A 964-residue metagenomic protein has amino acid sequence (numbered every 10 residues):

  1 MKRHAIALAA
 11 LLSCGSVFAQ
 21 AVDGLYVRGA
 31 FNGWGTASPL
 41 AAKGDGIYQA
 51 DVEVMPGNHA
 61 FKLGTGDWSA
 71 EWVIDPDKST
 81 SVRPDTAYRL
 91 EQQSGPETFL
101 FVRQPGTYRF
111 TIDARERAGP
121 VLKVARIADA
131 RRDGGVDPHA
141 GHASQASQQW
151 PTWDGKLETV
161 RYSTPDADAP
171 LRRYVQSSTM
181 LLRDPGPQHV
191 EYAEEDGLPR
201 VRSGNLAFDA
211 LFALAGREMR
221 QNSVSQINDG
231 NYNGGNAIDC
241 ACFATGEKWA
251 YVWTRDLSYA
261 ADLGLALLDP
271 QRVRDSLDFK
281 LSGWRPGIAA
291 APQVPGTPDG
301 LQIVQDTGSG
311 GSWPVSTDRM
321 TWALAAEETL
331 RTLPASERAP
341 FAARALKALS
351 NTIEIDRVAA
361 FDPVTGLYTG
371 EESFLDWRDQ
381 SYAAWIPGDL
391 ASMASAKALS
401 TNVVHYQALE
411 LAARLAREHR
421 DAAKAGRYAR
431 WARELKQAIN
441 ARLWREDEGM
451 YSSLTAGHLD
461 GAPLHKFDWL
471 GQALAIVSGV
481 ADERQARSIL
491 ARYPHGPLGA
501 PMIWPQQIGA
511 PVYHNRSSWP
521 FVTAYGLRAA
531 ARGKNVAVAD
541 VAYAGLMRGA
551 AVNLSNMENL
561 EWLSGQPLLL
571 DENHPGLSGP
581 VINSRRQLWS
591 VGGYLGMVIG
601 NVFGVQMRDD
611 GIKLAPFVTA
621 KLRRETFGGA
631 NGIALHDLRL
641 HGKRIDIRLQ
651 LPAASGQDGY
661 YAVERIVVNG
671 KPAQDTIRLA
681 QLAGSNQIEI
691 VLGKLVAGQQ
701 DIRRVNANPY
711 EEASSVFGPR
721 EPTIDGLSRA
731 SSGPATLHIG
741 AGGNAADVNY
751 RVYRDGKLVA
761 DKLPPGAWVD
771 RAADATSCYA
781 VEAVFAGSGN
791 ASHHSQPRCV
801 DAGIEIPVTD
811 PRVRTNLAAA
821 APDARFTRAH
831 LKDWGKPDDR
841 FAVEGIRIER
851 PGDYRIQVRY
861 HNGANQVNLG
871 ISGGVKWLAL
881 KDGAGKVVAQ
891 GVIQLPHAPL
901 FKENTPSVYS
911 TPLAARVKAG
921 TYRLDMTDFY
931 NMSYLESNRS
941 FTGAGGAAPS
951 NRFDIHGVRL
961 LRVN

Functional and structural regions predicted by a protein language model:
Q20-N58, G66-Q92: Aromatic-rich carbohydrate-binding modules that target alpha-glucans
A21-G33, Q796-I848, L869, S937-V963: Glycan-recognition and processing domains
A128-A250, P334-V358, R414-K424, G693-E721 (+3 more regions): Acidic/polar, glycine-enriched structural segments that form the non-catalytic walls/loops of the carbohydrate-binding
G155, T164-A169, E247-E371, A398-Y406 (+3 more regions): Aromatic-rich carbohydrate-recognition surfaces in CAZymes
Y162-P165, P170-L171, N205-Y251, D275-W313 (+4 more regions): Extended glycan-interaction surfaces of carbohydrate-active proteins
K534-T723: Non-catalytic C-terminal accessory modules of carbohydrate-active enzymes
A713-N744, S788-I804: Pro/Thr/Ser/Gly-rich low-complexity, intrinsically disordered linker/stalk tracts
D770-G789: Beta-strand-rich modules
